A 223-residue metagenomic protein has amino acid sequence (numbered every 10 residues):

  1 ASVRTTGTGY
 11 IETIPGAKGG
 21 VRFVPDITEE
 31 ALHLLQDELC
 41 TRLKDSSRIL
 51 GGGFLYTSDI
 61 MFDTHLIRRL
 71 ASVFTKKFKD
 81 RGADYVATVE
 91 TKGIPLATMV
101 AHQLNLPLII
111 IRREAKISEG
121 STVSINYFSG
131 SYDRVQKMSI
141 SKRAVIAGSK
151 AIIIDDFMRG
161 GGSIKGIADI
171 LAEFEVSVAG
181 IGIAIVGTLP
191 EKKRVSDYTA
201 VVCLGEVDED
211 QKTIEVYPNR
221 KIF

Functional and structural regions predicted by a protein language model:
A1-G7: N-terminal helix-turn-helix
Y10-G82: Active-site-facing substrate-recognition patch
G16, G166-F223: PRPP-dependent phosphoribosyltransferase catalytic core
A83-E90: Short glycine-rich phosphate-binding loop at a beta-alpha junction
E90-P95, G160: Gly/Ser/Thr-rich loops at beta-strand to alpha-helix junctions that form or flank small-molecule/cofactor-binding
P95-L104: Short Gly/Thr/Asp-enriched flexible loops that form oxyanion-binding sites at enzyme active sites
L106-A151: Short, glycine/charge-rich flexible loops or terminal/linker lids adjacent to PRPP-binding catalytic cores
I153-E173: Active-site/ligand-binding-proximal alpha/beta "capping" segment
